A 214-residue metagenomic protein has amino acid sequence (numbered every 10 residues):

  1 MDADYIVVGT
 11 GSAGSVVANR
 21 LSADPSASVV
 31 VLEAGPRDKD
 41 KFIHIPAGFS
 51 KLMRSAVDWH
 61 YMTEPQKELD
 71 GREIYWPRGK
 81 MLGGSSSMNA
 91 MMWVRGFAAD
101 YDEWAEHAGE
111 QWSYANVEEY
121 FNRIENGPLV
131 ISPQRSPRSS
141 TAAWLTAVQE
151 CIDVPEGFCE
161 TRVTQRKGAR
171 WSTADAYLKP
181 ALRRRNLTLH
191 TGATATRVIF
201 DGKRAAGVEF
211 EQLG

Functional and structural regions predicted by a protein language model:
M1-A3, A23, Q149-P155, V208: Intrinsic disorder/low-complexity signal
M1-Y120: N-terminal glycine-rich phosphate/pyrophosphate-binding loop and immediately adjacent elements
S12, R204, G214: Flexible, active-site-proximal loop/turn residues at the rims of small-molecule/cofactor binding pockets and catalytic
K80, M92-W93, P133-R135, G214: Structured beta->alpha junctions
S87-A90, A105-A205: Conserved redox-cofactor binding core of oxidoreductases
E209-L213: A generic structural motif
